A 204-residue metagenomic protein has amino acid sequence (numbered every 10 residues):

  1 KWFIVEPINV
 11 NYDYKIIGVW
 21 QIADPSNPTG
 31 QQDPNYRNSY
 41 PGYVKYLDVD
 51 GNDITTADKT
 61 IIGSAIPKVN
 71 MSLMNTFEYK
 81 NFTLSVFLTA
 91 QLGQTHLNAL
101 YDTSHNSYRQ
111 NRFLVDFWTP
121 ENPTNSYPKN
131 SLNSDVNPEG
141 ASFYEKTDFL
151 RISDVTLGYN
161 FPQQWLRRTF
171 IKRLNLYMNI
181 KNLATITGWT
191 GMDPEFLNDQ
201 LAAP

Functional and structural regions predicted by a protein language model:
K1, Y101-Q110, T190-L201: Flexible, surface-exposed loop regions and adjacent strand-edge segments of Gram-negative outer-membrane beta-barrel
K1-A65, K181, G188: Conserved small-residue
V10-Y12, A23-S26, Q91-K181: Extracytoplasmic gating/loop element in the C-terminal half of outer-membrane beta-barrel translocons and assembly
P67-M71, D148-S153, A203: Residues that define the transmembrane beta-barrel architecture of outer-membrane proteins
M74, T83-S85, N175-Y177: Residue-level detector of the transmembrane beta-barrel scaffold of outer-membrane proteins
Y79-F82, I171-R173: Strand-connecting loop/turn motifs
N81-S85, Q164-W165: Repeated loop/turn-to-beta-strand initiation elements of outer-membrane beta-barrel proteins
Y159, A203-P204: Outer-membrane beta-barrel "beta-signal"
